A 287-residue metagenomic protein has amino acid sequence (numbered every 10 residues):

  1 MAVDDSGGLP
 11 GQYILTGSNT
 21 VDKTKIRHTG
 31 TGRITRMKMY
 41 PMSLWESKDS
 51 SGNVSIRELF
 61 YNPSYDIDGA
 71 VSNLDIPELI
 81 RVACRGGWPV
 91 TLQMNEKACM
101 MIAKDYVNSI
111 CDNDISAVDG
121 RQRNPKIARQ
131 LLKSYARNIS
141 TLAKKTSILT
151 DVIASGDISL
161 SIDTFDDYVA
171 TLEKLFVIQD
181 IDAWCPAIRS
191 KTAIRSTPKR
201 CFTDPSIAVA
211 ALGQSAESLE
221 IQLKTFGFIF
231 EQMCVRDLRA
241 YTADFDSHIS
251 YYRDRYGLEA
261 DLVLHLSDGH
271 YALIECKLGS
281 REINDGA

Functional and structural regions predicted by a protein language model:
M1-Y13: Conserved Walker B catalytic segment
A2-V3, R27-G32, G52-V54, S215-E217 (+1 more regions): Short, glycine/charged-enriched secondary-structure capping and boundary segments
P10, G17-S18, K23-R137, T141: Interdomain motor-coupling "hinge/lid" segment immediately C-terminal to the ATP-binding subdomain of NTP-driven enzymes
M37-M39, Y252, I274: Hydrophobic residues at beta-strand termini and immediately following loops that shape nucleotide-binding pockets
S47, A83-G86, L172, D204 (+2 more regions): Conserved RecA-like P-loop NTPase ATPase core
L92-H270: Accessory nucleic acid-recognition modules appended to NTPase machines
A272-R281: Active-site ExK catalytic segment of metal-dependent nucleases
E282-G286: Glycine-rich, small/acidic residue-mixed loop/short-helix segments
